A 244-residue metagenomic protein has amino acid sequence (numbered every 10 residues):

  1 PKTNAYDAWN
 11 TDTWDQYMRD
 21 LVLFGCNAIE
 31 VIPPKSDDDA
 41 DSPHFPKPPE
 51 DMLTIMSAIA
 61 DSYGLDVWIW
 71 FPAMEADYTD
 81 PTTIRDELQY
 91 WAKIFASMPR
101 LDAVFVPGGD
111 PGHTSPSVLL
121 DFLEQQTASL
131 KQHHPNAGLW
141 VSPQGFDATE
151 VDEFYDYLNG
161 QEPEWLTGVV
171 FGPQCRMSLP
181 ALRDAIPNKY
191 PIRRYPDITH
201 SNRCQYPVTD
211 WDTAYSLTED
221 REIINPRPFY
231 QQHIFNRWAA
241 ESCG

Functional and structural regions predicted by a protein language model:
K2-T3, K35: Acidic/histidine-rich, surface-exposed loop or edge segments in extracytoplasmic proteins
N4-D7, N27, D39, P43-S57 (+2 more regions): Catalytic-core regions of glycoside hydrolase
A8-K35: Catalytic domains of carbohydrate-active enzymes, especially glycoside hydrolases
